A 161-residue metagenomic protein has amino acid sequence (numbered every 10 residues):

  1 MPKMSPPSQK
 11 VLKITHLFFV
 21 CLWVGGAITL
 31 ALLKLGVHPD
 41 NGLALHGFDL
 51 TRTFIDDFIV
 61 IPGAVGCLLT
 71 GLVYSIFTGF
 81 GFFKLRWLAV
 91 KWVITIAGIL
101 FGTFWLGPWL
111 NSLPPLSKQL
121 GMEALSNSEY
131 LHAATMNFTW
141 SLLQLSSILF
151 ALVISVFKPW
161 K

Functional and structural regions predicted by a protein language model:
M1-K161: Polytopic transmembrane helical bundles with strong interfacial aromatic enrichment
